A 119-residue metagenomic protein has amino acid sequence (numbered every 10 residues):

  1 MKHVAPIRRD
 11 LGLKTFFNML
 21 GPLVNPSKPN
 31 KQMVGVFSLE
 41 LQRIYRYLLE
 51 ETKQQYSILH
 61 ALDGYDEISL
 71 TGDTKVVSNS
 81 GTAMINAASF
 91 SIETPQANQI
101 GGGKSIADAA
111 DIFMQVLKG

Functional and structural regions predicted by a protein language model:
M1-G119: Glycine-rich anion-binding loops and their surrounding alpha/beta cores
